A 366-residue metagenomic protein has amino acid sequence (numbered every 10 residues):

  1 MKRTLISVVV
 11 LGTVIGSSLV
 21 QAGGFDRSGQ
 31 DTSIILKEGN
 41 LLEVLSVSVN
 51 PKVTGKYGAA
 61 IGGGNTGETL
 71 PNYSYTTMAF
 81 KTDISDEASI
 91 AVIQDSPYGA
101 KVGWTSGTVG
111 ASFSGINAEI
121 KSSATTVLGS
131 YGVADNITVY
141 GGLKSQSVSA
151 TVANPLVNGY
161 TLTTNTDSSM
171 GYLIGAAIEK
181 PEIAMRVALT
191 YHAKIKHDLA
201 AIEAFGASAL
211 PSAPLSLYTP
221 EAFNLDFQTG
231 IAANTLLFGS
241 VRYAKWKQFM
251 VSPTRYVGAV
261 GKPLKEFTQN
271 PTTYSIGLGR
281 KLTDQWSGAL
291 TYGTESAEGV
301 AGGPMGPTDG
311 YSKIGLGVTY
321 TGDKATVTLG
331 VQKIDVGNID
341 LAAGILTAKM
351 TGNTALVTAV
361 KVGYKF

Functional and structural regions predicted by a protein language model:
K2-D95, K101-W104: N-terminal, post-signal peptide beta-strand-biased segments of exported outer-membrane/organellar beta-barrel and other
G23-F25, G55-Y57, I61, Y75 (+1 more regions): Outer-membrane beta-barrel porins/channels
